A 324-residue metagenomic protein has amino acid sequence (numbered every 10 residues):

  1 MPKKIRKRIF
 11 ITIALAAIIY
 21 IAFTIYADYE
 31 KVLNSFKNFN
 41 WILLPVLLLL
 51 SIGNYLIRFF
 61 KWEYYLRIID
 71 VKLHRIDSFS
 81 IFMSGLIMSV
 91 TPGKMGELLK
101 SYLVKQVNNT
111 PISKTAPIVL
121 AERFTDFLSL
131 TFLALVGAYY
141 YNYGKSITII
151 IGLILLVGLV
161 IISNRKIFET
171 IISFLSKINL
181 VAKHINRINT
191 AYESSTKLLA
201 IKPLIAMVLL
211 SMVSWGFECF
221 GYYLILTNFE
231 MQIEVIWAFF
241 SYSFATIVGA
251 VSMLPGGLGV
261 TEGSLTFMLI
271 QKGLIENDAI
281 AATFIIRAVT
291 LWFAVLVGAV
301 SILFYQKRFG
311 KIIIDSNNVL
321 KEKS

Functional and structural regions predicted by a protein language model:
M1-M83, Y140-A250, T283, V289-S324: Predominantly cytoplasmic-facing regulatory/coupling regions of multi-pass membrane proteins
L56-F59, T91-S101, V248-T266: Transmembrane helix boundary and interhelical junction motifs in multipass membrane proteins
R75-S78, L98, T110-A121, I275-I285: Membrane-interface alpha-helices at helix entry/exit sites of multi-pass transporters
F79-N109: Extended non-transmembrane interhelical loops and adjacent amphipathic helices of multipass membrane proteins
I87-P92, K114-A138, F284-L296: Membrane-embedded alpha-helical segments of transport systems, primarily multispan ion/solute transporters
G96, S129-V136, G152-L155, F217-E218: Membrane-embedded alpha-helical core segments of multi-pass
M253-G256, G263-I286: Hydrophobic alpha-helical transmembrane segments in multi-pass integral membrane proteins
